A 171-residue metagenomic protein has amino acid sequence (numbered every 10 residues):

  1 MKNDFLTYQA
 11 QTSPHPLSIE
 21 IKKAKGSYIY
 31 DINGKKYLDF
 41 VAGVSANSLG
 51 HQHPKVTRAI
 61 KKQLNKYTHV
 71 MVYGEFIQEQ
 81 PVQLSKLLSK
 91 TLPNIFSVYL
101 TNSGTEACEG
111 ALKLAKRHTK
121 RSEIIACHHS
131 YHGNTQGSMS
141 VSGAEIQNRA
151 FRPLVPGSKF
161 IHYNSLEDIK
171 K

Functional and structural regions predicted by a protein language model:
M1-K25, Q80-P81: Active-site-adjacent loop/helix segments that line or gate small-molecule/cofactor pockets in enzymes
T7, K36-I125: Glycine-rich loop-to-alpha-helix module at the N-terminal edge of alpha/beta enzyme cores
H15-L17, K25, S45, K66-Y67 (+5 more regions): Glycine-rich, flexible loop/turn motifs
S18-V41: Active-site and channel-lining beta-strand-loop segments that bind or position nucleotide-derived/phosphorylated
I21, Q52, Q80, I161-N164: Short secondary-structure boundary/capping elements
Y28, S48-L49, K159-F160: Short, well-ordered beta-strand elements within core beta-sheets of diverse protein domains
Y30-D31, L49-H51, S140-V141: Short beta-strand-to-turn element immediately C-terminal to the catalytic PLP-Schiff-base lysine in fold type I
S85-K171: PLP-dependent aspartate aminotransferase-fold enzymes
